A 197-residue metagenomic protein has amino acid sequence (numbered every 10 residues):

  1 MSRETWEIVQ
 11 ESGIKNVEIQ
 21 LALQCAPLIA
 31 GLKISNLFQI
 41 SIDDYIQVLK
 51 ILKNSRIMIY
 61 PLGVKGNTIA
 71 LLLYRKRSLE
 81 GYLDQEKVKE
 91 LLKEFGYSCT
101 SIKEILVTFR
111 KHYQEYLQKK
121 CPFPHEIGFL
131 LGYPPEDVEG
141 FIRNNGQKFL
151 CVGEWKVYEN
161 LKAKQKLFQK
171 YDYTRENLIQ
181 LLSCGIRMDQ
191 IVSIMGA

Functional and structural regions predicted by a protein language model:
M1-F38: Short, extreme N-terminal leader segments that mark the start of a protein/domain
A22-G31, I59-V64, Q114-Q118: Short, flexible, solvent-exposed loop/turn segments with mixed acidic/basic and small polar residues
K33-S35, N67-I69, P124-E126: Short, surface-exposed beta-edge/turn micro-motifs
F38-D44: Short, surface-exposed ligand-recognition loops at beta-strand->loop->(often short) alpha-helix junctions that present
Y45-S101: A glycine-rich, hydrophobic loop/mini-helix early in the fold
G96-H125: Internal catalytic-core helix/loop-beta-alpha segment that presents or stabilizes conserved functional determinants
F123-C151: Hydrophobic/aromatic-rich, well-ordered segments within soluble, folded domains that form packed cores
E154-A197: Long, compositionally biased
